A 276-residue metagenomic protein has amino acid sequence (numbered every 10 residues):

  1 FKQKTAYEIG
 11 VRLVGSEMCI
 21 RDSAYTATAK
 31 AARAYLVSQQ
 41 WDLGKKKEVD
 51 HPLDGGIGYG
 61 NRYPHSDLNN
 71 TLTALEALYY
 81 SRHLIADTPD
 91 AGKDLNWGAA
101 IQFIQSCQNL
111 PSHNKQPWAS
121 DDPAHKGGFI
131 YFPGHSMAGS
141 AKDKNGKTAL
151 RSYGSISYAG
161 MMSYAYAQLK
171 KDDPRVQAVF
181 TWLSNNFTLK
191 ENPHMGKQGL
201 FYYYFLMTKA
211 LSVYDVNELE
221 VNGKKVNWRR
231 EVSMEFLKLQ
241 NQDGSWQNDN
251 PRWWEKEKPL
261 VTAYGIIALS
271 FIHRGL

Functional and structural regions predicted by a protein language model:
F1-G15, I20: Single conserved hydrophobic/aromatic residue that forms the stacking wall/gate of nucleotide- or nucleobase-binding
S16-E17, R21-A34, S38-M234, K238 (+1 more regions): An alpha-helical repeat/solenoid feature that recognizes helix-turn-helix modules
